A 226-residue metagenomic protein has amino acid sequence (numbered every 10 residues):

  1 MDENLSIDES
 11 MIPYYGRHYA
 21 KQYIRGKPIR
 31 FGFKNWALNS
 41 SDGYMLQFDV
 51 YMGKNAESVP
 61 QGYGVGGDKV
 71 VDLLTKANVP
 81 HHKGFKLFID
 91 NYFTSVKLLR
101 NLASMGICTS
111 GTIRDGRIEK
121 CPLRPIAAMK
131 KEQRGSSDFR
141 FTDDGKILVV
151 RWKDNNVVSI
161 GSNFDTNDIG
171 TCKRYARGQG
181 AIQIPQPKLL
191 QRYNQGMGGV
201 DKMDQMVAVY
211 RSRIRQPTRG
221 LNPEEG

Functional and structural regions predicted by a protein language model:
M1-G226: Acidic, contiguous segments within the catalytic cores of piggyBac-derived transposases
